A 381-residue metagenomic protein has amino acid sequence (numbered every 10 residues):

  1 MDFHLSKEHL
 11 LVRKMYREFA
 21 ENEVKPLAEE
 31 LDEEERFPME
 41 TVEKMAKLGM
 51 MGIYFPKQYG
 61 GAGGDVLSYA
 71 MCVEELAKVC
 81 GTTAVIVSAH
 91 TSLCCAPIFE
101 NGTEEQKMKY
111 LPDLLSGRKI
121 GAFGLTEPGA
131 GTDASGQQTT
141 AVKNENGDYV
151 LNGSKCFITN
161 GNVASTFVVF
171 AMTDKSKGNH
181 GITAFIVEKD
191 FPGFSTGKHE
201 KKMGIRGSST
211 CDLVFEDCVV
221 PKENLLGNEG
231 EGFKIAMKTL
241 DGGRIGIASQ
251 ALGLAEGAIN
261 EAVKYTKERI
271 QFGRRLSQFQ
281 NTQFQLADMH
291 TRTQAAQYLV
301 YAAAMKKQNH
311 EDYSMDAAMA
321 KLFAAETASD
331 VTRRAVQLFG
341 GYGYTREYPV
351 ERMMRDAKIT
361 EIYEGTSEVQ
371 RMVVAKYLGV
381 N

Functional and structural regions predicted by a protein language model:
M1-A89, N101-Q106, D113-R118, G131-A134 (+4 more regions): Alpha-helical interface subdomain recognition
G49, V73-A77, A171, V187-P192 (+1 more regions): Short Ser/Thr-interspersed hydrophobic loop/turn segments at strand-loop and sheet-helix junctions that line or gate
G117-L125: A short, Trp-centered hydrophobic/proline-enriched beta-strand micro-motif
G129-T132, F157-N160, D174-S176, K202-S209: Short Gly/Pro-enriched turn/cap motifs at secondary-structure boundaries
G136-Q137, D190-P221: Flexible, small-/acidic-enriched active-site or ligand-binding loops
T139-V142: A structural signal for short hydrophobic beta-strand segments in well-ordered beta-sheet cores
D148-T196: A short core secondary-structure module
E216-I235: Long, acidic (Asp/Glu-rich), low-complexity accessory segments flanking structured domains
